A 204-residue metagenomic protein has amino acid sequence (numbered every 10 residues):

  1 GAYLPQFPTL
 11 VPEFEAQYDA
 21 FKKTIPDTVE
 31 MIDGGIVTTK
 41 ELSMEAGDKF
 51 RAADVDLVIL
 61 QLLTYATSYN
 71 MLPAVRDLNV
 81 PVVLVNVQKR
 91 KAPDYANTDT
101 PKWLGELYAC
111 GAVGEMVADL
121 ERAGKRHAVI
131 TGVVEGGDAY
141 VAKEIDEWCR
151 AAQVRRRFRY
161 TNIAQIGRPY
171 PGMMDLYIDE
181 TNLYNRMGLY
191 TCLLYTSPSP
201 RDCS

Functional and structural regions predicted by a protein language model:
G1-Q17, W103-C110, P171-L176: Glycine- and acidic-residue-enriched helix-capping/strand-helix junction motifs
F21-I36, R126-G132, Y190-L194: Short beta-strand elements in bilobed, periplasmic/extracellular small-molecule ligand-binding domains
S43-V55, L72-A74: Short, well-structured alpha-helical segments in soluble
V55-T64, V83-V85: Periplasmic-binding protein-like
P73-D99, L104-G111: Short, acidic/small-residue loops that bind anionic groups at enzyme active sites
A96-V141, I145: Short, glycine-/small-residue-rich phosphate/pyrophosphate-handling segment
A151-M174: Conserved anion/nucleotide-ligand pocket segment
Y195-S204: Single conserved hydrophobic/aromatic residue that forms the stacking wall/gate of nucleotide- or nucleobase-binding
